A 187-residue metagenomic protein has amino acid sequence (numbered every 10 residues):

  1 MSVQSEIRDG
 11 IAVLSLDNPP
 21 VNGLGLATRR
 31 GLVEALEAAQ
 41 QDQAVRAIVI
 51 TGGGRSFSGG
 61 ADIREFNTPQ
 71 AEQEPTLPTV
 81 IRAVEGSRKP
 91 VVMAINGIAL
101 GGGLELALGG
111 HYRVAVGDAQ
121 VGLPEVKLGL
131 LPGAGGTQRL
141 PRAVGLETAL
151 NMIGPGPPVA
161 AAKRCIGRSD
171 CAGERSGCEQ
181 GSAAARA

Functional and structural regions predicted by a protein language model:
M1-L16, E105, N151-A187: Amphipathic alpha-helical segments at domain termini/boundaries
M1-T51, N67-T68, T79-R82: Conserved CoA-thioester-binding segment of acyl-CoA-metabolizing enzymes
A47, S56, Y112, C171-A172: Residues at the N-termini of beta-strands
I50, D62, L106-A107, R164: Hydrophobic/aromatic residues within transmembrane alpha-helices of multi-pass small-molecule transporters
G52-A83, A99, K127-L130: Glycine- (often His-adjacent) and acidic-residue-rich active-site loop that binds/positions the CoA thioester
G54, V84-L128, P132-G133, M152 (+1 more regions): Glycine-rich beta-to-alpha active-site loop
Q138-E147: Hydrophobic, secondary-structure "cap" segments at the distal end of domains
